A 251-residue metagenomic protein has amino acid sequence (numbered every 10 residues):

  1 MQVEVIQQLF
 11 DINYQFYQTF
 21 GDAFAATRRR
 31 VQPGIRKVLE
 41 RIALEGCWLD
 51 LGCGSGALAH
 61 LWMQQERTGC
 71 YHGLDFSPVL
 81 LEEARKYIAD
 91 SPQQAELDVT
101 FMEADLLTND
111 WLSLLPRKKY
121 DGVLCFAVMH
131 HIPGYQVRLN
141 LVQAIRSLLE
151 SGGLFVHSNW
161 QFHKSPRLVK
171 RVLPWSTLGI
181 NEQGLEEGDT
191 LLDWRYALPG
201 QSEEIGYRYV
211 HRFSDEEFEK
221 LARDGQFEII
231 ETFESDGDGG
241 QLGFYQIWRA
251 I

Functional and structural regions predicted by a protein language model:
M1-A43, A57, L61: Conserved class I S-adenosyl-L-methionine
E45-G54: Conserved class I S-adenosyl-L-methionine
S55-L112: Class I SAM-dependent methyltransferase SAM/SAH-binding core
L124: A conserved beta-strand element that flanks and buttresses the S-adenosyl-L-methionine
A127-H131: Short catalytic micro-motifs in class I SAM-dependent methyltransferases
L139-S151: A short glycine-rich, Lys/Arg-flanked "PGG" loop and its adjoining helix->strand segment in the class I
V156-L221: SAM-dependent methyltransferase
S235-I251: Core SAM-dependent methyltransferase catalytic element
